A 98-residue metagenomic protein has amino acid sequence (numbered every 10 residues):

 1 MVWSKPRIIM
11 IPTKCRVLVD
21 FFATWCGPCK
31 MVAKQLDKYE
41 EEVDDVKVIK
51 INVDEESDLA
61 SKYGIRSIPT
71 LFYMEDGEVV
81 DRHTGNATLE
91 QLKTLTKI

Functional and structural regions predicted by a protein language model:
M1-V17, S57: A short beta-strand-turn-helix
C15-V17, F21-W25, S67: Short pre-active-site segment immediately N-terminal to redox-active cysteine/selenocysteine motifs in thiol-based
L18-V19, V48, L71: Hydrophobic beta-strand anchors of alpha/beta hydrolase catalytic cores
P28-V43: Typically the conserved alpha-helix immediately C-terminal to a functionally engaged Cys/Sec in thioredoxin-like
V53-S61: Structural microenvironment flanking redox-active thiols in thiol-disulfide oxidoreductases
Y63-F72: Structural micro-motif
F72-I98: Non-catalytic, surface beta->alpha helical segment in thiol-disulfide oxidoreductase systems
